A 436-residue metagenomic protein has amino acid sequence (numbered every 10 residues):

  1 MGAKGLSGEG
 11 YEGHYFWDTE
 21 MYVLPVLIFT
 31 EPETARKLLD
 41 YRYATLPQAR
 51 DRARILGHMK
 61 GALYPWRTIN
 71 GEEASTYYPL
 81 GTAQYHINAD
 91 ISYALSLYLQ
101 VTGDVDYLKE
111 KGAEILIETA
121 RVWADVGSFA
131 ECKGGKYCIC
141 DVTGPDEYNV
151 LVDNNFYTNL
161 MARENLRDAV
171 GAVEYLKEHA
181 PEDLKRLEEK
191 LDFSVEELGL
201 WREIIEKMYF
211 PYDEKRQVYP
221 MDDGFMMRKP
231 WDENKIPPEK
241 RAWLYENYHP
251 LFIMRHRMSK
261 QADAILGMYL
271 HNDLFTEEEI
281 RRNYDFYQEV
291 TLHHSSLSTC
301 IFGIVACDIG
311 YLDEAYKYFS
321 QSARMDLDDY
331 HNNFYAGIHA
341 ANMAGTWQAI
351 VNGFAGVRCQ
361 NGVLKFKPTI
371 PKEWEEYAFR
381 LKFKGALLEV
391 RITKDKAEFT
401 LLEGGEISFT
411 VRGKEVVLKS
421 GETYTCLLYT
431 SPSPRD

Functional and structural regions predicted by a protein language model:
M1-S7, E33-Y93, L99, V105-E110 (+5 more regions): Helix-terminus loop motifs that line ligand-binding clefts
G2-H14, G57-G81, K136-N155, L251 (+2 more regions): Carbohydrate-binding/catalytic loop surfaces
G13-T45, E110, R167, E174 (+2 more regions): Active-site core of glycosidic bond-cleaving carbohydrate-active enzymes
F29, Y98-K111, G171-L184: Inter-helical turn/loop segments and adjacent helix faces that build the functional surface of alpha-helical bundle
V122-E189: Acidic/histidine-rich catalytic neighborhood
A340-P368: Catalytic cores of secreted or luminal carbohydrate-active enzymes
E375-G404: Carbohydrate-binding surface patches
Y429-D436: Conserved small/polar residues in nucleotide/adenosyl-binding loops
